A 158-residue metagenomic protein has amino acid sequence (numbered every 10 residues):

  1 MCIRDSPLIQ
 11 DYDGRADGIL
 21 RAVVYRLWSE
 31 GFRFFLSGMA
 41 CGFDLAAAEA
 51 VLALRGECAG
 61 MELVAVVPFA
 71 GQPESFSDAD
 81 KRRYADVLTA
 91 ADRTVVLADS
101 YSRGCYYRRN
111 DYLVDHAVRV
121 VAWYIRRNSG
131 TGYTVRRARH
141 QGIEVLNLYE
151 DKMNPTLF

Functional and structural regions predicted by a protein language model:
M1-I3: Short, small-residue-biased leader/transition segments that mark boundaries at the very start of proteins
D5-F158: Acidic/glycine-enriched connector segments
